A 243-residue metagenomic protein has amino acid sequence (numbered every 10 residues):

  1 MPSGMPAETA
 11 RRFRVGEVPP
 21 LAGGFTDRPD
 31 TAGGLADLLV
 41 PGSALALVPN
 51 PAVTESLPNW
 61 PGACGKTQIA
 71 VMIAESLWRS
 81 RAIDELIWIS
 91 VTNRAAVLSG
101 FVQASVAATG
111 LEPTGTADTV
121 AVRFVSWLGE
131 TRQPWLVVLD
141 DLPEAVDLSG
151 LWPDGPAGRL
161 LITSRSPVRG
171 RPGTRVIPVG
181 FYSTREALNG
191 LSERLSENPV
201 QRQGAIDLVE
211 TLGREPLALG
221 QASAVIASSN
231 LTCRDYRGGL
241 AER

Functional and structural regions predicted by a protein language model:
M1-R243: Aliphatic-rich helical/repeat scaffold segments used for oligomerization and domain docking
